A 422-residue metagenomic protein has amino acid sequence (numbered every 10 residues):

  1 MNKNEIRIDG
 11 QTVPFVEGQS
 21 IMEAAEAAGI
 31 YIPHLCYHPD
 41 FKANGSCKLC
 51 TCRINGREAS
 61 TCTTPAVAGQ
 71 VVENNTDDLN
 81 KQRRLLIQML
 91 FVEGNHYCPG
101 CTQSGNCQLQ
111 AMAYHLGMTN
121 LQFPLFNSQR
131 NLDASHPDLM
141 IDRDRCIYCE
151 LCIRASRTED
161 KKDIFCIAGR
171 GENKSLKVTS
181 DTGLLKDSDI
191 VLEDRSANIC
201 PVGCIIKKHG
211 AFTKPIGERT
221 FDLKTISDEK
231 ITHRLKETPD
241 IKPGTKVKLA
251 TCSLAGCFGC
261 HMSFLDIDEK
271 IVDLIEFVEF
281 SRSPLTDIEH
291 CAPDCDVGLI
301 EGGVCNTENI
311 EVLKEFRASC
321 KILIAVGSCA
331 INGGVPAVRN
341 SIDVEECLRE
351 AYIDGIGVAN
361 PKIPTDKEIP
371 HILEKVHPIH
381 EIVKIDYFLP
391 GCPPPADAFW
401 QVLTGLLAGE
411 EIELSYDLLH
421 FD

Functional and structural regions predicted by a protein language model:
M1, D160, C166-I167, R282-E289: Short, composition-biased local secondary-structure segments
N2-I6, V247: Short structural boundary motif marking the start of a folded domain
I8-Q11, I54-G56: Short strand-turn-strand beta-turns centered on an Asx-Gly dipeptide
G10, I141-D144, L254: Aromatic-flanked redox-active Cys/Sec active sites in thiol-based oxidoreductases, especially the WC-centered
Q11-E17: A short N-terminal beta-strand-loop micro-motif at the entrance of redox/enzyme domains
E17-G69, F212-D422: Iron-sulfur-associated redox domains of electron-transfer enzymes in respiratory and anaerobic energy metabolism
K48-L49, R57-T238: Fe-S ferredoxin-like electron-transfer domains and their immediately adjacent linker/connector regions across
